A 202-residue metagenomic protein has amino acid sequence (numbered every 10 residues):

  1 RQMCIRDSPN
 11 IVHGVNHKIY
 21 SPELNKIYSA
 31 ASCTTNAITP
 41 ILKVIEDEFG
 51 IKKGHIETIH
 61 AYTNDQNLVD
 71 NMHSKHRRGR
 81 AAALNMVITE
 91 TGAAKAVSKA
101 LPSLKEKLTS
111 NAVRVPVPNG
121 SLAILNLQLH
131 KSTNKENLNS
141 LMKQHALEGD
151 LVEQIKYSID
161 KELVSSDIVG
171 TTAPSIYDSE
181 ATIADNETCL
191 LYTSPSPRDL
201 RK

Functional and structural regions predicted by a protein language model:
R1-S8, Y192-D199: Conserved small/polar residues in nucleotide/adenosyl-binding loops
Q2, R6-G79, I183-D185: N-terminal Rossmann-like NAD(P) cofactor-binding subdomain of oxidoreductases, focused on the glycine-rich
P9, P22, P40, P102 (+3 more regions): Proline-rich intrinsically disordered, low-complexity coils
S32, L129, S194: Conserved residues at beta->alpha junctions
G50-K53, T58-T188: C-terminal substrate-binding/catalytic lobe of Rossmann-fold NAD(P)-dependent oxidoreductases
